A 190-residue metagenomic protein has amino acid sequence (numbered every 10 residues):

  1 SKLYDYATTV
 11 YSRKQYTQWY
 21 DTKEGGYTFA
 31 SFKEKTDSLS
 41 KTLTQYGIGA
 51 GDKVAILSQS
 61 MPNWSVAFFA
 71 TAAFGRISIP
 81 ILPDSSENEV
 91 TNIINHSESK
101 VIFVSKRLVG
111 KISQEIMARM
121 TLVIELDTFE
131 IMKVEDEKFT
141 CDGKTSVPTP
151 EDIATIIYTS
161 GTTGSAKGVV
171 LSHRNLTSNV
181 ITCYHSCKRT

Functional and structural regions predicted by a protein language model:
S1-Y16, E34: A short N-terminal helical cap/helix-turn-helix that marks the beginning of AMP-binding/adenylate-forming
S12-Q15, F139-Y158, S165, K188-T190: Conserved pre-ATP/AMP-binding loop-to-beta segment of ANL
Y16-G47, D52-M61, S65-F69, S86-T91 (+1 more regions): Conserved AMP-binding/adenylate-forming core of the ANL superfamily
D21, V109-P150, T177: ANL superfamily adenylate-forming
G26-A30, A154-I181: Conserved AMP-binding A3 loop
V54, T71, I102, I153 (+1 more regions): Conserved S/T- and glycine-rich ATP-binding loop of Class I adenylate-forming
G75: Structured binding elements
P83-I112, N179-T190: Conserved ATP-dependent adenylate/AMP-binding module captured primarily in the ANL superfamily
